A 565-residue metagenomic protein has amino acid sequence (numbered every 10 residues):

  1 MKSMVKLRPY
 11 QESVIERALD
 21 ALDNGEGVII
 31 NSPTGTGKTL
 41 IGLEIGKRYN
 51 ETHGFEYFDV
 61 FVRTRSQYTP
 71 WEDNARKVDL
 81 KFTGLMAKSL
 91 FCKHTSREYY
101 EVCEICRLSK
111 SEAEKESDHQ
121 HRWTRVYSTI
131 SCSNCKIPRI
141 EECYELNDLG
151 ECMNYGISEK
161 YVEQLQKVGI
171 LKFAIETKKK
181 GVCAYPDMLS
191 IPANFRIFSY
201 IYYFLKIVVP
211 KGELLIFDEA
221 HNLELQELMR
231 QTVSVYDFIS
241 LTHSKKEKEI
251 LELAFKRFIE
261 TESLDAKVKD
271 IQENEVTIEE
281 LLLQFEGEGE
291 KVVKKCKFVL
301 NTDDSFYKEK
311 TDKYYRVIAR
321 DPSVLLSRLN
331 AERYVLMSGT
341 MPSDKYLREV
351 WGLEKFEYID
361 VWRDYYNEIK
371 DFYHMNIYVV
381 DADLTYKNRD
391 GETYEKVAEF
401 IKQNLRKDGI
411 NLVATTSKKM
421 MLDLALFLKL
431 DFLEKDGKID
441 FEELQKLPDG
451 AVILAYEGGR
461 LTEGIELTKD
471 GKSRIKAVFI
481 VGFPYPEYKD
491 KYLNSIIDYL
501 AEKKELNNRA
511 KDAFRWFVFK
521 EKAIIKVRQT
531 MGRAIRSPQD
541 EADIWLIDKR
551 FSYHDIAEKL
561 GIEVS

Functional and structural regions predicted by a protein language model:
M1-N31: Conserved pre-motif I regulatory segment
N24-I45: Walker A/P-loop
N50-N194, L493, L506-N507: A substrate-engagement module of RecA-like helicase motors
S66-D73, K77-L80, A174-E280, G339-K355 (+1 more regions): Signature of the SF2 helicase/ATPase Hel1-core->accessory helical subdomain module
G169-A193, F204-I207, V276-N376, G437-P448 (+1 more regions): A contiguous, basic/glycine-rich beta-loop/short-helix subdomain that forms a polymer-engagement track
V379-T416: Conserved interdomain hinge at the start of the Helicase C-terminal
D383-R389, I439-R550: Conserved RecA-like P-loop NTPase helicase motor core
A414-G437: Conserved helicase motor "Helicase C" RecA-like lobe of SF1/SF2 P-loop NTPases
